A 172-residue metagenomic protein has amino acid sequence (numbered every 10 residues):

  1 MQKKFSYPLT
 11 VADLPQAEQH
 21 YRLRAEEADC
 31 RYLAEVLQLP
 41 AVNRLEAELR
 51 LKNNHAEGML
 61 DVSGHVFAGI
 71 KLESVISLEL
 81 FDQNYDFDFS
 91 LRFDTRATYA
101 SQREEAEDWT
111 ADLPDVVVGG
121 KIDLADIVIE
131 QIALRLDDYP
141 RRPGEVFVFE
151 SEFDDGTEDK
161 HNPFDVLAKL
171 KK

Functional and structural regions predicted by a protein language model:
M1-F67: A positional/architectural concept
M1-H20, R24, R44, T95-K172: Charge-rich, low-complexity linker and terminal segments
R24-E26, K52-N54, F67-K71, S90-D94 (+1 more regions): Solvent-exposed residues in well-ordered beta-strands and their adjoining turns, especially edge/terminal strands
E35-L39, I76-D82, L134, K172: Short, intrinsically disordered, mixed-charge
R44-E46, E57, L78, N84 (+1 more regions): Short secondary-structure junction motifs
L60-A100: Helix-adjacent hinge/juxtasegments
